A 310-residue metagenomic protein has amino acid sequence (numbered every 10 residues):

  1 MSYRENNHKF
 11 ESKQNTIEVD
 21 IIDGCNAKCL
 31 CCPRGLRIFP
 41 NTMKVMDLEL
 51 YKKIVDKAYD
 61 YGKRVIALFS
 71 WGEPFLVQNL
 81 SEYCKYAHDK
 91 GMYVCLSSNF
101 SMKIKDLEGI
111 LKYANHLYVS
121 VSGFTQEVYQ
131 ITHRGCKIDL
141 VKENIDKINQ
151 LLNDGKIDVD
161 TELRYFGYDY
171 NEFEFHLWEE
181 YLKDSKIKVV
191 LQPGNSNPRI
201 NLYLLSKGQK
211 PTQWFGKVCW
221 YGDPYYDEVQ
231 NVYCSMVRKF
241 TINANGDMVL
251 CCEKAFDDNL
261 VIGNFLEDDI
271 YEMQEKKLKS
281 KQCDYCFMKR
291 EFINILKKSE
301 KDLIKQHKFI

Functional and structural regions predicted by a protein language model:
M1-H116, E127, I131-G135, D139 (+6 more regions): Conserved alpha-helical substructure of the radical SAM core
S2-D20, I187-I310: Accessory C-terminal segments flanking Radical SAM cores
D20, Y61-F69, H88-C95, K112-G123 (+4 more regions): Conserved C-terminal portion of the radical SAM core fold that forms the substrate/S-adenosylmethionine-binding
P40-M46, L117-G123, N259-D268: Short, exposed beta-strand "edge-strand" segments with a Pro/Gly-rich flavor and a Y/T-containing core
L76, K103, Y170-N171, D258 (+1 more regions): Alpha-helix N-cap/loop-to-helix initiation residues
H133, K147, D158, V229 (+1 more regions): Intrinsically disordered, low-complexity Ser/Thr/Pro-rich tracts
